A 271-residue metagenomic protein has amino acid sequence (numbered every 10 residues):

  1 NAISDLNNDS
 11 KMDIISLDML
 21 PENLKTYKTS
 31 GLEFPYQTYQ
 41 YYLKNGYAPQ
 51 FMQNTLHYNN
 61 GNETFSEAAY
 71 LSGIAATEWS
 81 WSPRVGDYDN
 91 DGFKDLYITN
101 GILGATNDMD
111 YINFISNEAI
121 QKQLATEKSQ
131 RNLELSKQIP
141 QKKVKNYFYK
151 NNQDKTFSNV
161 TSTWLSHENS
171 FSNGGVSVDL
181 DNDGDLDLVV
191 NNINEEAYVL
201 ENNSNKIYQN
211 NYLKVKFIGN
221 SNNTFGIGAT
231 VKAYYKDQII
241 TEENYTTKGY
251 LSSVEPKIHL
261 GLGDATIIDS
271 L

Functional and structural regions predicted by a protein language model:
N1-N8, Y58, W81-N90, N173-D181: Beta-propeller blade termini
A2-G31, G61: Acidic, glycine-rich loop-and-beta core segments that form the ion-binding/anion-interacting portion of active sites
S4, L17, G86, T99 (+3 more regions): Surface-exposed loop and edge beta-strand positions of immunoglobulin-like domains
D9-L17, N90-T99, N182-N191: Acidic/hydrophobic-patterned starts of short beta strands in beta-sheet-rich repeat architectures
D18-L20, I102, N194: Residue-level signature of beta-propeller blades and closely related beta-rich strand-turn architectures in secreted
N23, N54, N146, E196-V199: Structural signal for beta-propeller blades
K28-A76, D110-S170, N205-K214, Q238-Y250: Blade-edge motifs of beta-propeller repeat domains
Q141, T156-S172, V176, L180-S270: Gly/Ser/Thr/Pro-enriched helix-cap/hinge segments flanking short amphipathic alpha-helices
